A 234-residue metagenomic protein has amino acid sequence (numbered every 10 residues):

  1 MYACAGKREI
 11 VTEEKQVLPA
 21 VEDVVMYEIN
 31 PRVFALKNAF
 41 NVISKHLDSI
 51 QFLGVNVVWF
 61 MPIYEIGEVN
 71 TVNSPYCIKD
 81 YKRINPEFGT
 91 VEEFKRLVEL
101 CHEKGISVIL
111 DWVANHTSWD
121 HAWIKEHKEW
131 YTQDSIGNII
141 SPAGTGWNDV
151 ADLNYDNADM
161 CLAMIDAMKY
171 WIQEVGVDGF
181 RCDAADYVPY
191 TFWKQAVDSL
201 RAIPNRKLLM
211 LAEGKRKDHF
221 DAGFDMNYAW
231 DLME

Functional and structural regions predicted by a protein language model:
R8-N41, K45-N56, P62-V175, Q195-N205 (+1 more regions): Substrate-binding/active-site clefts of carbohydrate-active enzymes
I109, G179-A185: Short catalytic-loop micro-motif centered on adjacent basic/acidic residues
A167, Q173, D183-E234: Active-site-proximal helices and loops of the catalytic beta/alpha 8
